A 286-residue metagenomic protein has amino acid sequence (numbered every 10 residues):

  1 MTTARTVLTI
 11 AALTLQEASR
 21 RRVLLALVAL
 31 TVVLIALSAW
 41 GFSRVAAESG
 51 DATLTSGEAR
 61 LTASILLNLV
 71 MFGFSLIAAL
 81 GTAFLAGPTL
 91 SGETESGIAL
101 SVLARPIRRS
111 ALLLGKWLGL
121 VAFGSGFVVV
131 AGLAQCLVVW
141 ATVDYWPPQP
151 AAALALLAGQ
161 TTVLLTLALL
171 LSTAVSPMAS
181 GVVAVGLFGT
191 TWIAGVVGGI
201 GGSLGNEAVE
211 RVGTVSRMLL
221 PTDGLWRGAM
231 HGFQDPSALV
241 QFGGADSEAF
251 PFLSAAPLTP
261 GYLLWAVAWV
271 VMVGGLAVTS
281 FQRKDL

Functional and structural regions predicted by a protein language model:
M1-V28: Aromatic- and glycine-rich beta-strand/loop motifs that create alpha-glucan
A11, L85-V121: Helix-loop-helix units of permease transmembrane domains in multi-pass membrane transporters, especially ABC
E17, S91, V102-A104, S172 (+1 more regions): Helix-capping/transition residues at the boundaries of transmembrane alpha-helices and the short helical linkers
R21, S43, L276-L286: Membrane-interface capping segments at transmembrane-helix boundaries
I35-G87, L113-G181, G213-S216: Secretory targeting signals
G41-L61, I65, A184, F188-L276: Terminal transmembrane helical anchor/hairpin motif
S75-T94, V267-R283: Transmembrane alpha-helical segments in integral membrane proteins
A79-A86, A99, A134, L167 (+4 more regions): Hydrophobic/aromatic residues in alpha-helical transmembrane segments
